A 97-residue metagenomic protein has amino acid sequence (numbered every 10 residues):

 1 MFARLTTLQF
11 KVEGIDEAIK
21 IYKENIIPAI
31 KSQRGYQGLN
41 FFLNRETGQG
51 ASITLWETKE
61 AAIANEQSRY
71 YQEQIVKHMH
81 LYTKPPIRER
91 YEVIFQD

Functional and structural regions predicted by a protein language model:
M1-F2, A18, R34: Short, flexible segments with low predicted structural confidence
F2, T7-K11, Q37-T47, V76-D97: Glycine-rich beta-strand-turn "strand-cap" elements at beta-sheet edges
Q9-K20: Short, surface-exposed ligand-recognition loops at beta-strand->loop->(often short) alpha-helix junctions that present
I15-E17, A61-I63, D97: Intrinsically disordered, low-complexity acidic/polar segments
I21, N44-R45, Y70: Short hydrophobic/aromatic segments of transmembrane alpha-helices and their interfaces
N25, A29-Q37, L55-E89: An amphipathic, aromatic/His-enriched active-site/gating alpha helix that lines ligand/cofactor pockets
